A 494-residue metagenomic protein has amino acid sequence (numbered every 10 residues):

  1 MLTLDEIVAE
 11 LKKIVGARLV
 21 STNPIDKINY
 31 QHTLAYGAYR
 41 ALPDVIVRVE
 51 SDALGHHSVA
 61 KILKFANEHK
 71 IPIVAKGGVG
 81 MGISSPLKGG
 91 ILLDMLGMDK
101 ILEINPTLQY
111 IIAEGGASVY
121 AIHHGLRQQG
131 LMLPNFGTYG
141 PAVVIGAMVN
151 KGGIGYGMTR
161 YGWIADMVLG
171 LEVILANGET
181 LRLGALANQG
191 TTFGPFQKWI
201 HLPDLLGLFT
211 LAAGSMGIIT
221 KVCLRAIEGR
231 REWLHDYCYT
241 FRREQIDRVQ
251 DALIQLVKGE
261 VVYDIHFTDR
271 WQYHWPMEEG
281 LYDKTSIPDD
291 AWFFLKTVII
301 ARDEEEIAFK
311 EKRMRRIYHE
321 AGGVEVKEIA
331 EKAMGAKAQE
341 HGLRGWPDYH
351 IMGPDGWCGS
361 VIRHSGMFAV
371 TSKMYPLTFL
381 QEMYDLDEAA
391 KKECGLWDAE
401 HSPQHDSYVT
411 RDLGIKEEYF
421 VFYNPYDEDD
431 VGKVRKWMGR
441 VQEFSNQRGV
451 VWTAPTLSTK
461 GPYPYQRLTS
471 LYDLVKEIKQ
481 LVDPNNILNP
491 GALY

Functional and structural regions predicted by a protein language model:
M1-K64, G78-Q109, Q272-Y282, L343-S365 (+1 more regions): N-terminal flexible segment immediately upstream of the FAD-binding catalytic core in FAD-dependent oxidoreductases
L11, S51, A66, G116 (+5 more regions): Buried hydrophobic positions in well-ordered alpha/beta secondary-structure cores of metabolic enzymes
L19-P24, V47-V49, I73-G77, I83 (+10 more regions): General beta-strand structural signal in soluble alpha/beta enzymes
K27-Y30, T240, Q245-W437, P455-S458: C-terminal substrate-recognition/cap domain of FAD-linked oxidoreductases
E68-H69, Q129, R448: Helix C-cap/helix->beta junction micro-motif
L102-I104, G115, Y120, H124-A252: FAD-binding subdomain of flavoenzyme oxidoreductases
M352-G353, A454-Y494: Activity-critical C-terminal alpha-helical subdomain
V431-G449: Long, well-ordered alpha-helical scaffolding segments within enzyme catalytic domains, especially pronounced
